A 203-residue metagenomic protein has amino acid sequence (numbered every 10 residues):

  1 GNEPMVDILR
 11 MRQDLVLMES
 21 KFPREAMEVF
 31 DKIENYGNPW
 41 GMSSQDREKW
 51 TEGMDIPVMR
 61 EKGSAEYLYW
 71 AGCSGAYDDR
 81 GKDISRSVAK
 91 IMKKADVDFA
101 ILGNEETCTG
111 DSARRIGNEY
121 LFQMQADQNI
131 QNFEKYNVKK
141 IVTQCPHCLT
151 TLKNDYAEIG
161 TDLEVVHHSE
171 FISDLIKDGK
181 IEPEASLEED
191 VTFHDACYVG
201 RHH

Functional and structural regions predicted by a protein language model:
G1-Q144, L149-Y156, L175: Iron-sulfur-cluster electron-transfer modules
Y67-L68, L163, V191: A broad, low-specificity signal marking well-ordered, structured residues that form hydrophobic/aromatic
A71, H167-S169, D195: Short, structured patches in soluble enzyme cores that scaffold and shape functional sites
D96, D162-L163, E188: A generic structural signal for alpha->beta connector loops
G117-Y120, I159-T161, P183-E184: Short, hinge-like loop/turn segments at secondary-structure boundaries
L149-E170: Short acidic, glycine/proline-enriched helix-loop-strand junctions
S173-H203: Redox cofactor-anchoring modules in respiratory/redox and cofactor-processing assemblies
